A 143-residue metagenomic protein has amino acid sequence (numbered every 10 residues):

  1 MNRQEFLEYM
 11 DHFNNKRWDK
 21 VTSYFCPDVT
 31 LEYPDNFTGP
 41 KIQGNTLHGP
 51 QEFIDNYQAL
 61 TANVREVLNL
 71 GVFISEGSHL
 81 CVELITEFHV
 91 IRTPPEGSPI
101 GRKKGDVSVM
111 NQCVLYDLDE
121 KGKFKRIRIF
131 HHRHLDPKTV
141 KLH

Functional and structural regions predicted by a protein language model:
M1-E32: Short acidic-aromatic low-complexity motifs
R3, C26-G77, R92: A solvent-exposed, acidic/Ser-Thr-rich amphipathic alpha-helical stretch
Y9, V21-T22, V29, F53 (+4 more regions): Hydrophobic pocket/interface hotspot
D11-N14, W18, T30, T38 (+4 more regions): Short linear sequence elements within intrinsically disordered, low-complexity coil regions
A59-H143: A beta-strand edge to alpha-helix "cap/lid" segment located at domain peripheries
